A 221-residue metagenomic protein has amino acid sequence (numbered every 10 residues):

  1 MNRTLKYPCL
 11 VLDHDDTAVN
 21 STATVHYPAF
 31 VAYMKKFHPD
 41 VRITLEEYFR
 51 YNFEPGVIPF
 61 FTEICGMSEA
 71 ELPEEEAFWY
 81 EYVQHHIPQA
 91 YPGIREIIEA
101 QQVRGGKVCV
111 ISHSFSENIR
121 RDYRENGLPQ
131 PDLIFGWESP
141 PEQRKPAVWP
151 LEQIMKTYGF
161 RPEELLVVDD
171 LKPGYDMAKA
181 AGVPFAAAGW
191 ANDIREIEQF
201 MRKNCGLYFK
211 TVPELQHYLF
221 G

Functional and structural regions predicted by a protein language model:
M1-P8, S116, R120-G221: Asp-based, Mg2+/Mn2+-dependent phosphohydrolase catalytic module
R3-E96, Q102: N-terminal helical cap/lid subdomain that shapes the substrate entry/recognition surface in HAD-like hydrolases
E46, H85-H86, K107-V108, S139-P140 (+1 more regions): A generic structural signal for short
E76, I94-N126, I134-P140: Substrate-recognition element of Asp-dependent hydrolases with the DxDx(T/V) motif
